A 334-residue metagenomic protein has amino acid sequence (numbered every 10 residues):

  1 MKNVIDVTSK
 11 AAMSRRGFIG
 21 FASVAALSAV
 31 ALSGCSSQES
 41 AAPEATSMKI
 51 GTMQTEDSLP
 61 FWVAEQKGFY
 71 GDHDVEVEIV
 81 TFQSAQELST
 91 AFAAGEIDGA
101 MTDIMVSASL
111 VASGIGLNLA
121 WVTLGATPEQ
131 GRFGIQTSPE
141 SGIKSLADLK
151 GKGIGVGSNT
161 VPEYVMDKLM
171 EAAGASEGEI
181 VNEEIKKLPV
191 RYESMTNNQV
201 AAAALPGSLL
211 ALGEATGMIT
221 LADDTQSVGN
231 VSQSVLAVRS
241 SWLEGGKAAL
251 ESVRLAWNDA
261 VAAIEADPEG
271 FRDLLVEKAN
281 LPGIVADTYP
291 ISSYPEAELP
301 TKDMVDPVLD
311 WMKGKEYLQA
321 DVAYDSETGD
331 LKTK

Functional and structural regions predicted by a protein language model:
M1-M13, A22-A31: N-terminal secretory signal peptides
L32-A45: Bacterial lipoprotein signal-peptidase II cleavage site
A42-S176, N182-I185, A201-G207, N230: Short, glycine-/small- and polar/acidic-enriched structural segments that line small-molecule recognition paths
S58, W62, S89, A93 (+12 more regions): Extracytoplasmic/secreted envelope proteins and their assembly/folding machinery, especially bacterial periplasmic
D72, A126-P128, Q226-G229, P295-D303: Short, solvent-exposed loop/beta-turn-alpha elements that line the ligand-binding surface or hinge of extracytoplasmic
M105-V106, N182, K187-L275: Pocket-lining segment of extracytoplasmic ligand-binding domains
E244-Q319: Secondary-structure end/capping motifs
D310-K334: Conserved C-terminal helix/tail region of periplasmic/extracytoplasmic solute-binding proteins
